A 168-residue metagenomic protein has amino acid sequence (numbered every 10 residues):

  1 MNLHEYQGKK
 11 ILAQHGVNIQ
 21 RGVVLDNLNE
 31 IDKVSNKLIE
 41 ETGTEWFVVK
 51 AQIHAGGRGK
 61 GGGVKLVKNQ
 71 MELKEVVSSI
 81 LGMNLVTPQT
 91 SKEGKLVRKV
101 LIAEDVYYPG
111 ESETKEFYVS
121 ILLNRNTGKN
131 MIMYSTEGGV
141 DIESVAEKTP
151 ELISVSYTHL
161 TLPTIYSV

Functional and structural regions predicted by a protein language model:
M1-E45: A conserved helix-loop-beta module that forms one wall/lid of the active-site cleft in ATP-utilizing catalytic domains
E5-G8, L12, T42-G59, P88-G110 (+1 more regions): ATP-grasp fold ATP-binding core
V17, V23, E45-V48, G63-V64 (+3 more regions): Structural motif
Q20-G22, V49-V76, Y118, D141-I142: Glycine-rich phosphate-binding loop of ATP-grasp-fold ATP-dependent ligases
S79-M83: Catalytic core of tubulin tyrosine ligase-like
S91-L152: Hydrophobic alpha-helical hairpins/lids featuring a short glycine-rich hinge
S154-S156: Acidic, proline/serine/threonine- and glycine-rich low-complexity intrinsically disordered segments
H159-V168: Single conserved hydrophobic/aromatic residue that forms the stacking wall/gate of nucleotide- or nucleobase-binding
